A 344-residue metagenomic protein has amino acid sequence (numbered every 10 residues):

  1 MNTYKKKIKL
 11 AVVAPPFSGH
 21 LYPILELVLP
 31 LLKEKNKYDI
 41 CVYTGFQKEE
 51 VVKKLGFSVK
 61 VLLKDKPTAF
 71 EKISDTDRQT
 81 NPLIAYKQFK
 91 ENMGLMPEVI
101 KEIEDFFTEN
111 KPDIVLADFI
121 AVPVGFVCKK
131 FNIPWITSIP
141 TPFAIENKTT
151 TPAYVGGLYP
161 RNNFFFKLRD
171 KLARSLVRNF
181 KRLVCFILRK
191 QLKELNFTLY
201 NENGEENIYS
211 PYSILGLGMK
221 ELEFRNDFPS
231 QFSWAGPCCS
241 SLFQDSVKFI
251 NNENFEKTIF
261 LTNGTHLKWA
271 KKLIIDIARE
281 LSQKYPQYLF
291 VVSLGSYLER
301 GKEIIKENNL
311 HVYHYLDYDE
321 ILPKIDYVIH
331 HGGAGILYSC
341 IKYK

Functional and structural regions predicted by a protein language model:
M1-Y4, N203-N207, F249-N252: Short boundary motifs at domain starts and secondary-structure transition points
N2-K171, E256, K272, D276 (+1 more regions): Glycosyltransferase specificity loop/lid
L62, D113, F119, G204-S246: C-terminal intrinsically disordered extensions
Y86-K90, V184-Q191, I259-H266: Short, basic, glycine/proline-bearing loop/turn elements
A121-P123, T141-I145, M219-L222, C239-S240 (+1 more regions): Short, solvent-exposed loop/turn segments at secondary-structure junctions
I136-F224: Active-site-proximal region of nucleotide-activated glycan assembly enzymes, centered on histidine/acidic-rich loops
T137, S213-L217, W234, L261 (+1 more regions): Short hydrophobic-aromatic micro-motifs
R225-G301: Conserved catalytic-core segment of nucleotide-activated headgroup transferases in glycan assembly
